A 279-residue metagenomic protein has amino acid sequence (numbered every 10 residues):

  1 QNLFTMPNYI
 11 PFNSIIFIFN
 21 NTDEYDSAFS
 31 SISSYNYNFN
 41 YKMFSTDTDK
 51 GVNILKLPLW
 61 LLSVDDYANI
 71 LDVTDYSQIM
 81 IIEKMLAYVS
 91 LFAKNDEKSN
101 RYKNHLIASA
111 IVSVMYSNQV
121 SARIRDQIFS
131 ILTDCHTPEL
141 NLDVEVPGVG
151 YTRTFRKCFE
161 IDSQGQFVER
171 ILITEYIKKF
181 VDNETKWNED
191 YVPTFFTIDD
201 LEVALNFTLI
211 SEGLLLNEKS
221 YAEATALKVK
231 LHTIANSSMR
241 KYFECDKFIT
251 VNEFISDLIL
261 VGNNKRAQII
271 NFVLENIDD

Functional and structural regions predicted by a protein language model:
N2-P11, T22-S33, P58-D279: P-loop NTPase motor domains
F12-S14, F39: A generic structural motif
I16-N20: Structural recognition of the conserved hydrophobic beta-strand(s) that form the central parallel beta-sheet of P-loop
S34-S45: A short helix-turn-beta junction within AAA+ P-loop NTPase domains corresponding to the substrate/partner-engaging
S45-T48, L274: Active-site donor-binding loop signature of nucleotide-sugar glycosyltransferases
D47-L61: A short, charged helix-loop
